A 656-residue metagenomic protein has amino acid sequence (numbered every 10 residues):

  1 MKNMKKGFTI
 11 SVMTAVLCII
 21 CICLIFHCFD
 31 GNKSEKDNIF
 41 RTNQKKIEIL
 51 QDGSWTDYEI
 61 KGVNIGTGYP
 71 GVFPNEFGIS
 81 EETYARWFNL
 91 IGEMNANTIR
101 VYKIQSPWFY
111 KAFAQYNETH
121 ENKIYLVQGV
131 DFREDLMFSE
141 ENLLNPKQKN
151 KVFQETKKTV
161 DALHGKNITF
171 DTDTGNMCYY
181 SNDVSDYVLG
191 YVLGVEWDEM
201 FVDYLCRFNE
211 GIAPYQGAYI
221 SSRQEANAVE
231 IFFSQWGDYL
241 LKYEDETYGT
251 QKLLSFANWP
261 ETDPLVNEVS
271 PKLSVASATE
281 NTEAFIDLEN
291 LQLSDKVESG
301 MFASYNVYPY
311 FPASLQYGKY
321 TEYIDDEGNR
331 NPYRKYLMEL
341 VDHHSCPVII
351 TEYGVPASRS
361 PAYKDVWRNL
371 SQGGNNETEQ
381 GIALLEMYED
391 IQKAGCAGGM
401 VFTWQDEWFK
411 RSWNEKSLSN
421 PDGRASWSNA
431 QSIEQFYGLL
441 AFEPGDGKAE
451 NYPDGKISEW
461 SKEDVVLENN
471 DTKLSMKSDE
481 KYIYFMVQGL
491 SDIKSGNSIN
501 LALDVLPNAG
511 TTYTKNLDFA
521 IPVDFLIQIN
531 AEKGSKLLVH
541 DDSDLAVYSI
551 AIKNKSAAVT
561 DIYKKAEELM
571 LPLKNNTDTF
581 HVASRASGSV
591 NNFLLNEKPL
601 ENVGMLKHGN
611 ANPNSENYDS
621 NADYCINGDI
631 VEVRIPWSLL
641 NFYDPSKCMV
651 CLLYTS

Functional and structural regions predicted by a protein language model:
S34-Y116: Active-site-adjacent substrate/metal-binding segments within catalytic domains of carbohydrate-active enzymes
T83-L144, K151, L241-E246: Aromatic-lined substrate-binding rim segments of carbohydrate-active enzymes
K158-A226, T250-P260: Active-site groove signature of glycoside hydrolases
D171-N176, E230-L288, C346-Y353, V401-W404: Aromatic-lined carbohydrate-recognition surfaces of secreted/lumenal glycan-active proteins
T279-V366: Glycoside hydrolase catalytic-domain groove-lining segments
Y363-N369, E379, D390, A394-A397 (+1 more regions): Aromatic-rich peripheral "rim/lid" segments of glycoside hydrolase catalytic domains that contact and position glycan
W427, Q431-N554, A558, R585-N610: Order/disorder boundary and secretion-linked terminal/linker segments
Y654-T655: Conserved small/polar residues in nucleotide/adenosyl-binding loops
